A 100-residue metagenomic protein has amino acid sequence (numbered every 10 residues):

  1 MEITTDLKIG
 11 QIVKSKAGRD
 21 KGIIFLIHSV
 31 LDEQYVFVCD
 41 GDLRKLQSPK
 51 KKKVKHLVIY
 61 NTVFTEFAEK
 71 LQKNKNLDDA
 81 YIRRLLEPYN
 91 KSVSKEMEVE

Functional and structural regions predicted by a protein language model:
M1-I9, K16, I27-E100: Ferredoxin-like alpha/beta domains used as RNA- or RNAP-binding modules
G18-K21: Short, charged beta-turn/beta-strand-edge "cap" motif at the junction between a beta-strand and an adjacent loop
